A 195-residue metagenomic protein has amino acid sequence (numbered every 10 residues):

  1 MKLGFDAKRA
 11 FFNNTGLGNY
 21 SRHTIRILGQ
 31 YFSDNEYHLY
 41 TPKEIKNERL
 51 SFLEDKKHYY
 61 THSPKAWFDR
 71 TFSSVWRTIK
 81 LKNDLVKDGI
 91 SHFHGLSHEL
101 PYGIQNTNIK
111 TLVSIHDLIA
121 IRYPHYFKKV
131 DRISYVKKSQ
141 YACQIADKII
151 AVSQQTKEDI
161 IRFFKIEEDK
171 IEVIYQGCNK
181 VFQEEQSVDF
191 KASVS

Functional and structural regions predicted by a protein language model:
M1-S195: Carbohydrate transferase catalytic cores enriched for Leloir-type hexosyltransferases
